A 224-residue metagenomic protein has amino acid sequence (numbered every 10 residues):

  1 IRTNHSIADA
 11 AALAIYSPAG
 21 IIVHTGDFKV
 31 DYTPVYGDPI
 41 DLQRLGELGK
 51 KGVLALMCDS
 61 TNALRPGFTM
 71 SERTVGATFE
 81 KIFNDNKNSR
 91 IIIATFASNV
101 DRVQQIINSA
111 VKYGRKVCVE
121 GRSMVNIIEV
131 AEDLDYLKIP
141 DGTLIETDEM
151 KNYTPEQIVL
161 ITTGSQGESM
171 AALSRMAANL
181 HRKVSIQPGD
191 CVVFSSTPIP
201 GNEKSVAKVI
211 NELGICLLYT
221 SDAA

Functional and structural regions predicted by a protein language model:
I1-N152, E168-S185, G201-K208: His/Asp/Glu-rich metal-coordinating catalytic cores of metallo-dependent phosphodiesterases/hydrolases acting on
L54, I158, D190: Conserved acidic residues
I161-T163: Short beta-strand segments
S185-C191: ATP-dependent carboxylate-amine ligase
P198-N202, L213: Long hydrophobic segments that form regular secondary structure
E212-L218: Short helix-loop-beta junction
Y219-A224: Conserved small/polar residues in nucleotide/adenosyl-binding loops
